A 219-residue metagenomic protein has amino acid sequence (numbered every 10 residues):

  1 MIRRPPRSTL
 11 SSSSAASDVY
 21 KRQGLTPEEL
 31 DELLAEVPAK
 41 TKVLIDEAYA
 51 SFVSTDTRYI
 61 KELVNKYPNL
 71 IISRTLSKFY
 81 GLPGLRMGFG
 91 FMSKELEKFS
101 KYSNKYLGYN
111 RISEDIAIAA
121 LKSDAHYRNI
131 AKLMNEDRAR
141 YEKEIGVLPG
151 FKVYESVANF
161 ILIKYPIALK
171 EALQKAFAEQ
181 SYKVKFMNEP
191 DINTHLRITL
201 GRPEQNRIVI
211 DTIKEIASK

Functional and structural regions predicted by a protein language model:
P5-Y20: Short, small-residue-biased leader/transition segments that mark boundaries at the very start of proteins
R22-V43, E47-F79: Active-site pre-lysine segment of PLP-dependent enzymes
E28, E32, E62, R140 (+2 more regions): Alpha-helical scaffolding segments of alpha/beta enzyme cores, especially the outer helices of TIM-barrel or partial
E28, K175, E179-Q180, K185 (+1 more regions): PLP-dependent enzyme catalytic core of the Aspartate aminotransferase-like
K42, K152, K183: Residue-level detector of anion-binding/catalytic polar loops
N69-V147, K152-Y154: PLP-dependent aminotransferase class I/II
G84, V157, D191-T194: Short acidic/glycine-enriched loop/turn segments that link adjacent beta-strands
N135, I145-Q180, L196, L200: Conserved PLP-binding catalytic core of the aspartate aminotransferase-like
